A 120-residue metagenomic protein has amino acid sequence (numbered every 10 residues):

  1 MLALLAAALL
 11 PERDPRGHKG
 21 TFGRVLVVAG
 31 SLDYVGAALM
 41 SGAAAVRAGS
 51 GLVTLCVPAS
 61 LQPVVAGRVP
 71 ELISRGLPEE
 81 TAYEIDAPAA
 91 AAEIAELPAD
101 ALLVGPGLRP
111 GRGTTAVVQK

Functional and structural regions predicted by a protein language model:
M1-K120: Small-residue (G/A/S/T)-rich helix-start motifs and N-terminal tracts that mark the onset
